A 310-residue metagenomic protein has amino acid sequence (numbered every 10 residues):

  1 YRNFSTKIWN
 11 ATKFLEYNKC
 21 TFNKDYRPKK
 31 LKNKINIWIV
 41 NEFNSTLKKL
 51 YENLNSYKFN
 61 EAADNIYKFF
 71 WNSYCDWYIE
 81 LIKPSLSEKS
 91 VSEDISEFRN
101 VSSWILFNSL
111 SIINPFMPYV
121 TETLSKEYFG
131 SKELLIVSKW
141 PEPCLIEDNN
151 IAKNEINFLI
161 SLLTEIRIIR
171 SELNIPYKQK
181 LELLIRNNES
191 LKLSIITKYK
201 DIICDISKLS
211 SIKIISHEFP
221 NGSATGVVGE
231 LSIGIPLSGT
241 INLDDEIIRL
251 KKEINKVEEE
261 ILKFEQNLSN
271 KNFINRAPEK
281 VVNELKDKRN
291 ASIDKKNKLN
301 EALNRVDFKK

Functional and structural regions predicted by a protein language model:
Y1-L15, D64-K68, R99-E122, S194: Structured ligand/cofactor/substrate-binding pocket environments in proteins
N3-E16, N36-S45, D64-P84, G226-G229 (+1 more regions): Core structural elements
S5, F43, L47, I66-W71 (+4 more regions): Short amphipathic alpha-helical coiled-coil/interface segments
T12, L47, Y51-L54, Y78 (+5 more regions): A structural signal for well-ordered alpha-helices, especially hydrophobic packing surfaces of coiled-coils
F14-N36, A224-I233, D245, N275: Non-cofactor substrate-recognition interfaces
F22-Y51, I79-T164: Acidic, turn-prone loop/beta-hairpin segments
L54-E61: Short helix-adjacent coil turns
E127-K310: C-terminal low-complexity, glycine/proline- and small-hydrophobic-enriched intrinsically disordered tails that act as
